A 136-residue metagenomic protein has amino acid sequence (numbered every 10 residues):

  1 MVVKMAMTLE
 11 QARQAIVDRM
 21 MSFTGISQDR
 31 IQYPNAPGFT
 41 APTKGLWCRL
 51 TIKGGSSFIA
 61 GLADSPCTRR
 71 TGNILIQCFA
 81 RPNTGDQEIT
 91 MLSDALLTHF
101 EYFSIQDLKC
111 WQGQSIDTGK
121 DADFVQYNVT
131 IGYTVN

Functional and structural regions predicted by a protein language model:
V2-P66, T84-A95, F103: Small/polar-rich, solvent-exposed N-terminal microdomains that initiate assembly or binding
S22, D94-N136: Acidic-leaning, charged glycine-interspersed low-complexity segments
Q28, P34, P42, I74 (+3 more regions): Alpha-helical structural elements
P34-N35, F79, Q114-I116: Compositionally biased, intrinsically disordered low-complexity segments enriched in polar/proline residues
P66-P82, V125-N136: Oligomerization/assembly interface segments of phage tail-like spikes and tubes
F79-D86, I105-C110: Short C-terminal domain-edge/linker segments immediately following a structured domain
